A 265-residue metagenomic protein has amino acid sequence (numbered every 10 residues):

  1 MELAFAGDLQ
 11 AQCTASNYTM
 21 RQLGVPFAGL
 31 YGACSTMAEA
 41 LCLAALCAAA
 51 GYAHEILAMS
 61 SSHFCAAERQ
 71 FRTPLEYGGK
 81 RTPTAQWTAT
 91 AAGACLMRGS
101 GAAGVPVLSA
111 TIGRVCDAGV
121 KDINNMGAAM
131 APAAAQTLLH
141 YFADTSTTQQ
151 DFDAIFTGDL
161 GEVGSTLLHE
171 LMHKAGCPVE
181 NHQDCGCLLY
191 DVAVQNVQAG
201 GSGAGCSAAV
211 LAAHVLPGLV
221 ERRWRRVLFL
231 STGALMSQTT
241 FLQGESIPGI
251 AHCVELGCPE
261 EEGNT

Functional and structural regions predicted by a protein language model:
M1, G51-M59, G104-V105: Short secondary-structure capping/junction motifs at helix and strand boundaries
E2, G78-R81, G203, Q238: Short secondary-structure boundary micro-motifs
L3-T14, G104-T111: Short coil-to-beta-strand
G7-A11, N17-E55, S62, G127 (+1 more regions): Claisen-condensing/thiolase-fold acyl-transfer catalytic domains that form or cleave C-C bonds in fatty acid
C13-A15, F64-R69, G104, V115-G119 (+1 more regions): Short, well-ordered, mixed-charge alpha-helical segments that flank or form enzyme active sites
M37-A38, S60-E68, P74-L75: Long, hydrophobic, well-ordered secondary-structure blocks that form the structural core and pocket-lining surfaces
P74-H140, D144-T147, C177, N181-C187 (+3 more regions): Condensing-enzyme catalytic core mediating Claisen C-C bond formation in acyl metabolism
